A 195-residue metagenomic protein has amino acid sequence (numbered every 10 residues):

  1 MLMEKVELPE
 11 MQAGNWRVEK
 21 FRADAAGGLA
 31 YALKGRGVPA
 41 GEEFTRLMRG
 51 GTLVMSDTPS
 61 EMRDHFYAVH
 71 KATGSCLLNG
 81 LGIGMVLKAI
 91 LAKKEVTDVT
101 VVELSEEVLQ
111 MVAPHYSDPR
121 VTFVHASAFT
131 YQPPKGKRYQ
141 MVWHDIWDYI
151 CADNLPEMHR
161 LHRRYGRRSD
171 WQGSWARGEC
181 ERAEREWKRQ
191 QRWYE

Functional and structural regions predicted by a protein language model:
M1-G41: N-terminal auxiliary segments of SAM/dcSAM-dependent transferases
M1-Q12, W16-R17, S60-E195: The AdoMet/dcAdoMet-binding core of the Class I SAM-like
E43-G50: Short polybasic amphipathic segments
G51-P59: Surface-exposed cleft-lining segments at the edges of enzyme active sites
